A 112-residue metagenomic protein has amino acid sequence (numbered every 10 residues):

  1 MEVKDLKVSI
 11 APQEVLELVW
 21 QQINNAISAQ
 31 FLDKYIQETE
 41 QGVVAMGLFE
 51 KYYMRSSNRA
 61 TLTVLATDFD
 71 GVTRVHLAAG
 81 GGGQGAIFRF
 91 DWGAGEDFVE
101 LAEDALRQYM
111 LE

Functional and structural regions predicted by a protein language model:
M1-I27, F31: Terminal, regulation- and interaction-focused segments at domain boundaries
E2, P12, Q22-I23, G42-V44 (+4 more regions): N-terminal catalytic or cofactor-binding beta/alpha core of small enzyme domains
I10, E14, R59, G93 (+1 more regions): Conserved active-site and cofactor/substrate-binding residues in soluble primary-metabolism enzymes
L16-W20, V64, E103: A generic alpha-helix structural signal
W20-L62: Ser/Thr-rich, low-complexity intrinsically disordered terminal regions
N25, I36-Q37, D68, R107-E112: N-terminal intrinsically disordered, cationic/polar leader segments that include organellar targeting peptides
S56-F90: Beta-strand/loop substructures that line and gate deep hydrophobic ligand-binding cavities in soluble
E96-E112: Well-ordered alpha/beta subsegment
